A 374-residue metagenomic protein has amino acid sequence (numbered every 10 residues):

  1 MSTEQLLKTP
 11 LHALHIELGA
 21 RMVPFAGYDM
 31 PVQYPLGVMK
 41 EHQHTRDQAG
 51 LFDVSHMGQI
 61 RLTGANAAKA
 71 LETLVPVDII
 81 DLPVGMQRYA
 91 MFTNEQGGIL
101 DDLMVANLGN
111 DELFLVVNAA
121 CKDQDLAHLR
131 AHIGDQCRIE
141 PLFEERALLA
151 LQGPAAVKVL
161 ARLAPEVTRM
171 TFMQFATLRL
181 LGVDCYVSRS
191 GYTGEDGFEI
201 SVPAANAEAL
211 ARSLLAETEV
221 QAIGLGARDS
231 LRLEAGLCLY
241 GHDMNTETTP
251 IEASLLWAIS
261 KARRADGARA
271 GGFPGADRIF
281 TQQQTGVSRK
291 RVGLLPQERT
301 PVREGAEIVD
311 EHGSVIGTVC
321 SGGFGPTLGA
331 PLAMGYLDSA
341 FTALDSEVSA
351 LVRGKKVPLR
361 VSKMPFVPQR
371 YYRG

Functional and structural regions predicted by a protein language model:
M1-A26, M30-Y34, N107-G374: Conserved, structured C-terminal
M1-A90, G98-L100, L225-G226: Acidic, proline/glycine-enriched N-terminal capping motif
A65-I99, P154-V183: Internal amphipathic helical hairpin motif
